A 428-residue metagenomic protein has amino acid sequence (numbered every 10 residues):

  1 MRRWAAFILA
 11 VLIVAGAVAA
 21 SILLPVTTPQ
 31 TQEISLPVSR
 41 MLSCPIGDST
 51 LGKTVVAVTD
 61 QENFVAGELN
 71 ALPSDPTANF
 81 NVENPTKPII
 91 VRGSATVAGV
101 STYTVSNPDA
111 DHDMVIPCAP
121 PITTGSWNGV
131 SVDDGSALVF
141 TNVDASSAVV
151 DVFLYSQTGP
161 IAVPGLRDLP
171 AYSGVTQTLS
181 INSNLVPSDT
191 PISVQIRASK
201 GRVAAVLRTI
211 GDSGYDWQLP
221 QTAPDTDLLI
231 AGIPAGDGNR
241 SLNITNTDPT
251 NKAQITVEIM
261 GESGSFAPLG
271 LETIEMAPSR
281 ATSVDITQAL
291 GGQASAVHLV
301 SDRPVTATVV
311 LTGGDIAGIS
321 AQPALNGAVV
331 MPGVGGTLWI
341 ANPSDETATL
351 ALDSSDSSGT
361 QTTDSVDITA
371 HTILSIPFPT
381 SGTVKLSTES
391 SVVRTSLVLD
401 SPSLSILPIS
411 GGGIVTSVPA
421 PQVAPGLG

Functional and structural regions predicted by a protein language model:
R2-A57, S101-T141, R202-D248, P304-E346 (+2 more regions): Conserved functional hotspot residues at active sites or interaction interfaces
A5-P25, V194-I196, I255, V297-L299 (+2 more regions): Hydrophobic alpha-helical membrane segments, chiefly transmembrane helices and signal peptide h-regions, characterized
S39-S43, A57, F140-I161, A198-S199 (+4 more regions): Short acidic, flexible loop segments centered on an aromatic residue
T59-E62: Intrinsically disordered, low-complexity "prion-like" regions in eukaryotic RNA/RNP-associated proteins and certain
E68-P88, G159-S193, S265-G292, S357-G382: Intrinsically disordered, low-complexity Pro/Gly/Ser/Thr-rich segments with frequent PxxP/GP/PP motifs and embedded
N84-D113, S136-A148, F153, G174-S213 (+2 more regions): Hydrophobic, ordered structural segments
G135, S147-D151, P191, N239 (+6 more regions): Exposed beta-strand and adjacent loop surfaces of beta-rich binding modules that mediate intermolecular recognition
Q221-Q293, H298-R303: Long, internal scaffold/assembly segments composed of regular secondary structure
